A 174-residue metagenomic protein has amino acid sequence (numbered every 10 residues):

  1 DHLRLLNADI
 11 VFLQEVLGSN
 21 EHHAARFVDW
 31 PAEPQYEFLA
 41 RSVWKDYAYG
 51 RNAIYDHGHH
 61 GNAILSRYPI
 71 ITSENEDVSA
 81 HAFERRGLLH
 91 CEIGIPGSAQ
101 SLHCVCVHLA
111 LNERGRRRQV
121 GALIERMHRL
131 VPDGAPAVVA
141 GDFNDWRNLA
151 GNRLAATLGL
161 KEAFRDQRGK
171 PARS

Functional and structural regions predicted by a protein language model:
D1-I10, F27, P31, E37-S42 (+1 more regions): Active-site regions of metal-assisted phosphoester/phosphodiester hydrolases, unifying DNase/endonuclease modules
Q14-F27: Active-site neighborhood of divalent metal-dependent phosphoester/pyrophosphate hydrolases
